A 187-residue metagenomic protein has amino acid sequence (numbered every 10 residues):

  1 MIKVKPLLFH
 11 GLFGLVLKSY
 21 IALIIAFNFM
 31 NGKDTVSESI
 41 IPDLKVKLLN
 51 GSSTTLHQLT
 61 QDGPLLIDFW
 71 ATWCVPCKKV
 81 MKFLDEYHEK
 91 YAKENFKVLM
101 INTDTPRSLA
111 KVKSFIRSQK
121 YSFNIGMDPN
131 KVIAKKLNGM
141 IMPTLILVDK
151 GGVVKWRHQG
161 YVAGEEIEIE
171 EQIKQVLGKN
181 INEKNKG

Functional and structural regions predicted by a protein language model:
M1-K47, W156-H158, N185-G187: N-terminal targeting signals for export/organelle localization
K45-P64: A short beta-strand-turn-helix
G63-L65, F69-W73, I141: Short pre-active-site segment immediately N-terminal to redox-active cysteine/selenocysteine motifs in thiol-based
G63-P64, M81-N102, R117: Conserved helix-turn-beta segment immediately C-terminal to the redox Cys motif in thioredoxin-like folds
F69-E86: Conserved redox-active cysteine motifs that mediate thiol-disulfide chemistry, especially di-cysteine Cys-X(1-2)-Cys
N95-L109, Y121-N130: Thiol-based oxidoreductase modules, predominantly thioredoxin-like and allied folds used for disulfide exchange
F115-K150: Short, internal strand/loop/helix patches that form the active-site neighborhood or redox-interaction surface
L147-G187: Thiol-/selenol-based redox modules, centered on thioredoxin-like and closely related oxidoreductase domains
